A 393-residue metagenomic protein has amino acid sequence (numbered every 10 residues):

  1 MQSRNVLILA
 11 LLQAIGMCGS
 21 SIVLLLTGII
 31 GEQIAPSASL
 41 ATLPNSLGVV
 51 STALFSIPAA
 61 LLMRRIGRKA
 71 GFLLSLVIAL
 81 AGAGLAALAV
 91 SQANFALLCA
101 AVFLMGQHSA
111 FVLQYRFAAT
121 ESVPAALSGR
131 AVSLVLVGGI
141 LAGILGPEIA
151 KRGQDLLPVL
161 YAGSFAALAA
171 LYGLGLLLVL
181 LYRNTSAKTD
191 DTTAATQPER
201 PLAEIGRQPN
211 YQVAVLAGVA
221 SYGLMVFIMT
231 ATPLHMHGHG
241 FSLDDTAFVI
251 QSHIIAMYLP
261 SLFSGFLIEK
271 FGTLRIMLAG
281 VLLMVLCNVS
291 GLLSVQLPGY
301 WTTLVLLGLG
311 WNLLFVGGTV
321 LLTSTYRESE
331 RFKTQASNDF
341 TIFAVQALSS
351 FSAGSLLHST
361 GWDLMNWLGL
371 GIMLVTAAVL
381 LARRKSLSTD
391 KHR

Functional and structural regions predicted by a protein language model:
M1-S3, N184-L216: Juxtamembrane intracellular "pre-TM" segments in multi-pass secondary transporters
A14, F95-A110, G299-L313: Hydrophobic core of transmembrane alpha-helices in multi-pass small-molecule transporters, especially MFS/SLC-type
T27, S109-V123, L313-R327: Intracellular juxtamembrane helix-capping segments at the cytosolic ends of symmetry-related transmembrane helices
F55-R68, P260-T273, L357: Helix-to-loop junctions at the C-terminal end of transmembrane segments in multipass secondary transporters
V77-Q92, L283-V295: C-terminal ends and interior cores of transmembrane alpha-helices in multi-pass membrane transporters/permeases
Q92-L97, A125, L134-L180: Helix-loop-helix hairpin linking two adjacent transmembrane segments in secondary transporters
C99-V137: Cytoplasmic helix-loop-helix junction between adjacent transmembrane helices in 12-TM secondary transporters
A169-D191, V379-R384: C-terminal membrane-cytosol helix-exit motif in multi-pass small-molecule transporters
